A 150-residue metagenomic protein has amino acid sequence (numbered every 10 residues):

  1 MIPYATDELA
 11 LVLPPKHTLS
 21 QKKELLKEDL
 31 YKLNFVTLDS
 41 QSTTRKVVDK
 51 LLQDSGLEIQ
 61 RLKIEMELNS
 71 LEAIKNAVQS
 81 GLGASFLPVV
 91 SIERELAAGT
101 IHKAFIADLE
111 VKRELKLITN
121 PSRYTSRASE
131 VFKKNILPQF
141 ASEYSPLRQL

Functional and structural regions predicted by a protein language model:
M1-L9, L13, Q79, H102: Short beta-strand-centered segments that line the small-molecule binding cleft or hinge of alpha/beta clamshell
M1-P3, L26-E28, D54-G56, E93 (+1 more regions): Short secondary-structure boundary/capping segments
I2, E28, K75-N76, E130: Alpha-helical segments flanking ligand/cofactor-binding loops in enzyme cores
P15, Q41, V89-S91: Short secondary-structure boundary segments
K16-L26, S122-R127: Short helix-loop capping/hinge motifs at secondary-structure junctions, enriched in acidic/polar residues
L19, N34-G56, T125-R127, E143-R148: Secondary-structure junction motif
L57-H102: Hydrophobic hinge/microswitch elements
A104-S145: A late-sequence structural motif
